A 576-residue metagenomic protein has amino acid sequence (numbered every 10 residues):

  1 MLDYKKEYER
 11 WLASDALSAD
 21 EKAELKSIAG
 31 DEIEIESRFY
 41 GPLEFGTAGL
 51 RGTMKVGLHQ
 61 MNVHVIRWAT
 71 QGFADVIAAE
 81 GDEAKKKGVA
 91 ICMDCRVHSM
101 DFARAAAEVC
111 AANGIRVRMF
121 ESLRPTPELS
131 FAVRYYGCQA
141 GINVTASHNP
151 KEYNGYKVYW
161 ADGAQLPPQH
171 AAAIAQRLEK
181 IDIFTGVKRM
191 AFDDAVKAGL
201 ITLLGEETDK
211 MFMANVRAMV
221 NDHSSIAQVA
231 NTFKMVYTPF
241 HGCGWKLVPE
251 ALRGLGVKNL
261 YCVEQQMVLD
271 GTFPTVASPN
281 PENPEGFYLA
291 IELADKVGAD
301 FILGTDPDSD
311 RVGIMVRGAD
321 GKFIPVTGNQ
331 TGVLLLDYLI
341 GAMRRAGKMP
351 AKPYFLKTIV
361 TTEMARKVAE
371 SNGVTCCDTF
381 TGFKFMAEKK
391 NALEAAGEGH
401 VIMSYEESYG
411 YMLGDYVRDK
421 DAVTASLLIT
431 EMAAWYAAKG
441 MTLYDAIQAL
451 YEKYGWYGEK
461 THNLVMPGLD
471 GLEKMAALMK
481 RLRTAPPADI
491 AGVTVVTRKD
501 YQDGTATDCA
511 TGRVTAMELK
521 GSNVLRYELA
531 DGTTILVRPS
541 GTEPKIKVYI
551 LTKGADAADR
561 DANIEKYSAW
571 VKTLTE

Functional and structural regions predicted by a protein language model:
D3-A106, A195-M235, C243: An N-terminal, well-structured beta->alpha segment
E34-L43, N154-G286, E292-A294: Gly/Ser/Thr-enriched, mixed-charge loops and adjacent short helices that form phosphate/oxyanion-binding elements
F39-H59, A146-N149, M235, P239-A251 (+4 more regions): Conserved phosphate/anionic-ligand binding catalytic regions in large, soluble enzymes, centered on
A90-Y153, G256-G313: N-terminal small/polar loop signature for handling phosphorylated ligands or for N-terminal nucleophile
F102-C110, Y153-W160, D310-Q330, A365: Short Gly/Thr/Asp-enriched flexible loops that form oxyanion-binding sites at enzyme active sites
Y159-R189, N329-K352, K357-R366, A422: Glycine-rich phosphate-binding loop plus the immediately following alpha-helix
D295, A299-F301, K322-I324, A342-R538 (+3 more regions): Phosphate-binding and adjacent anionic-ligand microenvironments
